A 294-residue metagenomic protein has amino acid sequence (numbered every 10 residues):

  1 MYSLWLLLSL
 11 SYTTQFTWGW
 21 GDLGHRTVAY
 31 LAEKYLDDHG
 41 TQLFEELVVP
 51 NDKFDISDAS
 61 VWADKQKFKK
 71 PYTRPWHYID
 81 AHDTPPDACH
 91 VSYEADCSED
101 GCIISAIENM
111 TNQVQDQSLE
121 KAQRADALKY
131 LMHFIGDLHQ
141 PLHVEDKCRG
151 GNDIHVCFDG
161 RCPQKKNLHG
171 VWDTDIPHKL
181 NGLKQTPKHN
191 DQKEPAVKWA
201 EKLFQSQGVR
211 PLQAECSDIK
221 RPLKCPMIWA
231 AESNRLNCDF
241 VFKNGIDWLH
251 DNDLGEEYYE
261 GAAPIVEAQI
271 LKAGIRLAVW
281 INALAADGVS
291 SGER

Functional and structural regions predicted by a protein language model:
M1-S3, E293-R294: A positional/structural detector of protein chain ends, strongest at the extreme C-terminus and weakly at the extreme
Y2-G19: Cleavable N-terminal signal peptides of Sec/SRP-targeted secreted and luminal proteins
T14-F134, P141-R294: N-terminal, motif-rich segments that launch catalysis or mediate targeting to/interaction with membranes, typified by
